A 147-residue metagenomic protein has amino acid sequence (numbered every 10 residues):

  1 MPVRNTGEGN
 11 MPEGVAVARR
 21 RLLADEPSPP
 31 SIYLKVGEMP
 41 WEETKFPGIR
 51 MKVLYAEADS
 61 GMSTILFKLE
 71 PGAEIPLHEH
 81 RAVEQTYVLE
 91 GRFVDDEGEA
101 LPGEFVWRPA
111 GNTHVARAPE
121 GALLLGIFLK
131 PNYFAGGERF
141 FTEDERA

Functional and structural regions predicted by a protein language model:
P2-S60, F141-A147: A short, N-terminal "cap"/entry segment at the start of jelly-roll beta-barrel domains of the cupin/DSBH fold
G48-H80, E99, P109-T113: Conserved short histidine dyad/triad with adjacent acidic residue
I49, A110-G137: Ligand-binding loop in jelly-roll beta-barrel domains
M62, E84, G121: Conserved catalytic motifs of the protein kinase core domain
F67, Y87, G126-I127: Preference for bulky hydrophobic residues occupying beta-strand positions in well-ordered beta-sheet regions
E70-P71, E79-D96, P102: Glycine- and acidic-residue-biased ligand/ion/polar-headgroup-sensing regions
E74, E104-F105, L123: Residue-level marker of beta-strand positions
V94-A118: Short acidic-glycine-tyrosine-enriched beta hairpin
